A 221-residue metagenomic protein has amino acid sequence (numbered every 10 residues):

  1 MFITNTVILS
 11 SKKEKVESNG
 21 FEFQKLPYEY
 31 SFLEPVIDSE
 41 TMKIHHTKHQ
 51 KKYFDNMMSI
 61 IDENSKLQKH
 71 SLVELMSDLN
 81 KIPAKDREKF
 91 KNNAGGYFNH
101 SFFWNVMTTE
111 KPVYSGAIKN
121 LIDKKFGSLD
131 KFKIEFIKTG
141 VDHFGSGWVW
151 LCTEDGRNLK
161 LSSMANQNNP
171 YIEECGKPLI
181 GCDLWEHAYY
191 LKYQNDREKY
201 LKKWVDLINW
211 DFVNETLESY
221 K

Functional and structural regions predicted by a protein language model:
F2-K221: Feature for soluble, non-membrane regions of globular proteins
